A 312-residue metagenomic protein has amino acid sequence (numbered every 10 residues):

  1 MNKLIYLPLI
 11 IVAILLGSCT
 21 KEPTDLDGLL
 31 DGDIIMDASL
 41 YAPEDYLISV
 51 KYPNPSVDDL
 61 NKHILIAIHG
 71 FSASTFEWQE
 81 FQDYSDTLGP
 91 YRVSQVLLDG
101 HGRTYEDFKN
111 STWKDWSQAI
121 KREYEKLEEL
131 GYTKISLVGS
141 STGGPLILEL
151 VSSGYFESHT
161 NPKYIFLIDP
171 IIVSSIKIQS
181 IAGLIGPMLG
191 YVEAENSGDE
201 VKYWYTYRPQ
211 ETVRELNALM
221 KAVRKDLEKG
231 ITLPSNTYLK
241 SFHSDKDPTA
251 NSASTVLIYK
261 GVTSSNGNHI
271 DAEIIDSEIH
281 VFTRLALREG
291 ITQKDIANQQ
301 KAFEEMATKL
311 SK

Functional and structural regions predicted by a protein language model:
L15-S18: C-terminal motif of bacterial Sec signal peptides marking the signal peptidase cleavage site
T20-E22: Bacterial signal peptide processing site
Y41-H101: Short, surface-exposed "cap/lid" segments of acyl-processing enzymes
S56-D59, Y207-E278, A297-E304: Serine-hydrolase catalytic core
R103-K134: Catalytic nucleophile-loop/oxyanion-hole region of alpha/beta-hydrolase and closely related hydrolase-like folds
V138-G143, I147: Gly/Ala-rich beta-loop-alpha elbow adjacent to hydrolase catalytic centers
I165-K177: Active-site nucleophile loop of the alpha/beta-hydrolase fold
E278-K312: Catalytic active-site module of serine/aspartate enzymes centered on a nucleophile-bearing elbow/loop
